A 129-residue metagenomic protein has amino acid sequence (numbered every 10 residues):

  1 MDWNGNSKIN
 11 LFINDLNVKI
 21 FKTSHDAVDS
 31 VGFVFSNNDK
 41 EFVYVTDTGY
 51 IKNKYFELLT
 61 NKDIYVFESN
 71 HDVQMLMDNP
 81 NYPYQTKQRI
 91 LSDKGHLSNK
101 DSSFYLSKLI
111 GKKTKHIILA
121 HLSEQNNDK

Functional and structural regions predicted by a protein language model:
W3-I64: Core dinuclear metal-dependent hydrolase active-site scaffold
N53-K129: Cap/insert and terminal regions of metallo-dependent hydrolase folds
